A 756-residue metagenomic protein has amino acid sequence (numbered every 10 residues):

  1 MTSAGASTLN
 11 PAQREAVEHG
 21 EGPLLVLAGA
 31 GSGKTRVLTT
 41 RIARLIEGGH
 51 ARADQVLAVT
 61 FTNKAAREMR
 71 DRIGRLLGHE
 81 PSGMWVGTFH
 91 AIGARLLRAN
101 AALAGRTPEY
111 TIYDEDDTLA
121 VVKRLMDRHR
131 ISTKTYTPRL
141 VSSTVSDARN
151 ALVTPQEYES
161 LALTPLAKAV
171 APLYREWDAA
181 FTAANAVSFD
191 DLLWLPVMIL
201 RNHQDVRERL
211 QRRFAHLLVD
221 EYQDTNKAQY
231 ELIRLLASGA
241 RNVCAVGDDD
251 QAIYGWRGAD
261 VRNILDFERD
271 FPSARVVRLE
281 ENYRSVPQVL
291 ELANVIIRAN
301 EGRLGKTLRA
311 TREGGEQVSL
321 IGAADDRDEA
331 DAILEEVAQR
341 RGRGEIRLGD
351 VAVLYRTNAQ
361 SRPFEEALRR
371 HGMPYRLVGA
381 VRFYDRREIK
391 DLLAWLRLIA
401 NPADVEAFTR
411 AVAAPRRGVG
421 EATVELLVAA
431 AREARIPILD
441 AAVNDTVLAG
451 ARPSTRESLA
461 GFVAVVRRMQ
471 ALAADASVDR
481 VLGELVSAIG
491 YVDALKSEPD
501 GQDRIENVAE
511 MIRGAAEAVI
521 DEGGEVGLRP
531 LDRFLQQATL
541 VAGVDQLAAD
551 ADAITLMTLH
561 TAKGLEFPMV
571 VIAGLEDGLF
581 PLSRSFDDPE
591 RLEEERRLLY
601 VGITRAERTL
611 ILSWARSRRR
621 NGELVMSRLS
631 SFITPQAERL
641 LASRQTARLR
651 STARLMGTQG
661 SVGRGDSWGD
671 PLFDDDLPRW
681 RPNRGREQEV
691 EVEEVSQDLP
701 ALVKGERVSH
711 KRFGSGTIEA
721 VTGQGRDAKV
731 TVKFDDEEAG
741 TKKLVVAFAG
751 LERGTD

Functional and structural regions predicted by a protein language model:
T2, S7-E18, G22-L27, R36-L38 (+7 more regions): Conserved helicase NTPase motor core
G22, A51-Q55, E80-G83, V121 (+10 more regions): Short glycine-/polar-rich loops that comprise or flank the Walker A/P-loop and associated switch/sensor motifs
V26, A30-L38, I42, A101 (+8 more regions): Helicase P-loop NTPase motor core
R36-A51, R72, R234: Walker A/P-loop NTP-binding motif
L45-A58, E345: Conserved SF1/SF2 helicase motif Ia
A53-R149, V153-P165, P172, L265 (+3 more regions): Conserved P-loop NTPase-based nucleic-acid remodeling module centered on helicase motor cores
L163, H216, R347, N358-M373 (+5 more regions): Conserved helicase C-terminal RecA-like lobe
I346, E576-R707, R712-K742, A749-D756: Accessory/regulatory regions of helicases
